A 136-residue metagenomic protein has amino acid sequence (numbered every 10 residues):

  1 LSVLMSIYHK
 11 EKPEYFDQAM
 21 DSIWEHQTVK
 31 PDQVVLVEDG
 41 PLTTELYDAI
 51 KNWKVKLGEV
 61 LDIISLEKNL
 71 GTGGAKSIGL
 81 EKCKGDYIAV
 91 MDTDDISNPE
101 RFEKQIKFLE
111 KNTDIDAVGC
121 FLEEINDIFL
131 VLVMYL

Functional and structural regions predicted by a protein language model:
L1-L136: Nucleotide-sugar donor-binding/catalytic module of glycosyltransferases that assemble extracellular/cell-envelope
